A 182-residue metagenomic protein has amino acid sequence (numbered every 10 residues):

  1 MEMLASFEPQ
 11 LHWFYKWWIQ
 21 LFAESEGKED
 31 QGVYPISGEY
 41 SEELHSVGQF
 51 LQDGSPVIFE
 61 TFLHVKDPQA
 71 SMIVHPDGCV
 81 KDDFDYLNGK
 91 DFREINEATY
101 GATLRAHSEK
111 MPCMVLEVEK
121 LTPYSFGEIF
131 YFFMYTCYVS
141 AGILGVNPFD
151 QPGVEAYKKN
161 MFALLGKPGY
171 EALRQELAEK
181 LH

Functional and structural regions predicted by a protein language model:
M1-H182: A SIS-like phosphosugar-recognition module
